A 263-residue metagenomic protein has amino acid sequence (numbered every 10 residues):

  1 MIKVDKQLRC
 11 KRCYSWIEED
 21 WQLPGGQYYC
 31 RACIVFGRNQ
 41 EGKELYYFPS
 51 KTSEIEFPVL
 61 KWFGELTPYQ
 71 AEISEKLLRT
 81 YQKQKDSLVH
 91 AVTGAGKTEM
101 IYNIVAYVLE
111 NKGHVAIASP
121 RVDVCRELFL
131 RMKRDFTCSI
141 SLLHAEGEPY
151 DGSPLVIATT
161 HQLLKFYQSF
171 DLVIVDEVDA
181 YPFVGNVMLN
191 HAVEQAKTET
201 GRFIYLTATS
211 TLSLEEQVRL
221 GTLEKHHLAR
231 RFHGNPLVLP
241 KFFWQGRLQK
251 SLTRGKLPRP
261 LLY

Functional and structural regions predicted by a protein language model:
I2-T52: Interdomain "pre-motor" coupling segment immediately N-terminal to P-loop NTPase/helicase cores
W62-K85: N-terminal pre-P-loop "Q-motif" helix
Q82-A106: Walker A/P-loop
Y107-E110, E148-Y150, K165-Q168, Q195-T200 (+1 more regions): Conserved catalytic network of the ASCE P-loop NTPase/AAA+ motor domain
G113-R121, L262-Y263: Conserved RecA-like ASCE P-loop NTPase motor core of nucleic-acid helicases/translocases
R121-V124, P149, A180-Y181, T211: Residues immediately C-terminal
R131-F166: Inter-Walker segment of RecA-like/P-loop motor cores
F170-R259: Post-DEXD/H (motif II) to motif III coupling segment of the RecA-like Helicase ATP-binding lobe
